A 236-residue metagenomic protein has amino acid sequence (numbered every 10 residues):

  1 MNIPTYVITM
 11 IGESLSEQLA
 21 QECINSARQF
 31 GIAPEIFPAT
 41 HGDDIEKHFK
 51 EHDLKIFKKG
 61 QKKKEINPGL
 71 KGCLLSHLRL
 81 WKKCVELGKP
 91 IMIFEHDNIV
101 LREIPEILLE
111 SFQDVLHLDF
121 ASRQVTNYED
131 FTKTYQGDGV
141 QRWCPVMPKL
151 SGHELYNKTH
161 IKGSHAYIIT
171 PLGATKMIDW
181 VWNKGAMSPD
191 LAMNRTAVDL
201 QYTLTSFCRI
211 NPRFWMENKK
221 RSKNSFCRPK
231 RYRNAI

Functional and structural regions predicted by a protein language model:
M1-F94, N98-I236: An acidic/histidine-cluster motif and surrounding catalytic segment that typifies divalent-metal-assisted enzyme active
